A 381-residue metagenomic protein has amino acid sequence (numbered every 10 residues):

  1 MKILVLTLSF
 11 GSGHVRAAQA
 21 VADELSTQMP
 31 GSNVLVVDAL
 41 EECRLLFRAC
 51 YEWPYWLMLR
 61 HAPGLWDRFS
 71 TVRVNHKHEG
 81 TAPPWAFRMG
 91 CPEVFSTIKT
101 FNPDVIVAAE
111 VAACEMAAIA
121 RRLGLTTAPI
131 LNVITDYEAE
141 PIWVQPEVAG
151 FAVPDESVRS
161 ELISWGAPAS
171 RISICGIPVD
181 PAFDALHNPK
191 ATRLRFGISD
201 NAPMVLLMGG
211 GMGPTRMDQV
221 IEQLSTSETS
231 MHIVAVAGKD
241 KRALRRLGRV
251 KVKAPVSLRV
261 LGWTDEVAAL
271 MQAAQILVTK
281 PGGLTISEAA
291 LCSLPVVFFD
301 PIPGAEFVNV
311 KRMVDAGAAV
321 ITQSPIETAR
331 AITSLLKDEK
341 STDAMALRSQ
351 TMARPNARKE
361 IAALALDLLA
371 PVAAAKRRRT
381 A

Functional and structural regions predicted by a protein language model:
A17, R68-G166, R171-I174, D180: Active-site and donor-binding regions of nucleotide-sugar-utilizing enzymes
A20-T97: Conserved N-terminal ligand/cofactor-binding loop architecture of enzyme catalytic domains
A149-G211, K239-D240: A nucleotide-sugar donor-handling region in carbohydrate enzymes
P189-A191, I198-A274, F307: Donor-nucleotide binding loops and adjacent catalytic segments primarily of GT-B fold Leloir glycosyltransferases
Q272-G282: Acidic donor-binding loop of glycosyltransferase active sites
D315-A316, Q323-K340: C-terminal "capping" alpha-helix adjacent to the active site of nucleotide-linked donor transferases in cell-envelope
S341-P355: A short, well-ordered alpha-helix in the C-terminal region of glycosyltransferases
P355-A381: C-terminal alpha-helical cap of glycosyltransferases
